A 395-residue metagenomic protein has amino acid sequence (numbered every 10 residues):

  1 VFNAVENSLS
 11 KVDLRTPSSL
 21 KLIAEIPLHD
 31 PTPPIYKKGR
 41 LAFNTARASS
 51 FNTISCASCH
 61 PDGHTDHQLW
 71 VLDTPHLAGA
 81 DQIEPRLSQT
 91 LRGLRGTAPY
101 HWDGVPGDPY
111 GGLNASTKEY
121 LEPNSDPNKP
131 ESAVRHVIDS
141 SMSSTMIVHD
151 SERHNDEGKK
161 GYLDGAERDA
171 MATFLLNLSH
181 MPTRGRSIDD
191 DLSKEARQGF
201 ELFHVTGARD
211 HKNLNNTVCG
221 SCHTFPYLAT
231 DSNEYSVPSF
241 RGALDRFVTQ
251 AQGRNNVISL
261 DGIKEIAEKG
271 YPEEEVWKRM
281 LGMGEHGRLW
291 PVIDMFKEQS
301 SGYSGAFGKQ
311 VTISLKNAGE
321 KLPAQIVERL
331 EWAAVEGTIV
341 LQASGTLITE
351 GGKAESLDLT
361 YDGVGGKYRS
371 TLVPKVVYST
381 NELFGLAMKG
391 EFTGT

Functional and structural regions predicted by a protein language model:
V1-T395: Periplasmic c-type cytochrome electron-transfer domains
